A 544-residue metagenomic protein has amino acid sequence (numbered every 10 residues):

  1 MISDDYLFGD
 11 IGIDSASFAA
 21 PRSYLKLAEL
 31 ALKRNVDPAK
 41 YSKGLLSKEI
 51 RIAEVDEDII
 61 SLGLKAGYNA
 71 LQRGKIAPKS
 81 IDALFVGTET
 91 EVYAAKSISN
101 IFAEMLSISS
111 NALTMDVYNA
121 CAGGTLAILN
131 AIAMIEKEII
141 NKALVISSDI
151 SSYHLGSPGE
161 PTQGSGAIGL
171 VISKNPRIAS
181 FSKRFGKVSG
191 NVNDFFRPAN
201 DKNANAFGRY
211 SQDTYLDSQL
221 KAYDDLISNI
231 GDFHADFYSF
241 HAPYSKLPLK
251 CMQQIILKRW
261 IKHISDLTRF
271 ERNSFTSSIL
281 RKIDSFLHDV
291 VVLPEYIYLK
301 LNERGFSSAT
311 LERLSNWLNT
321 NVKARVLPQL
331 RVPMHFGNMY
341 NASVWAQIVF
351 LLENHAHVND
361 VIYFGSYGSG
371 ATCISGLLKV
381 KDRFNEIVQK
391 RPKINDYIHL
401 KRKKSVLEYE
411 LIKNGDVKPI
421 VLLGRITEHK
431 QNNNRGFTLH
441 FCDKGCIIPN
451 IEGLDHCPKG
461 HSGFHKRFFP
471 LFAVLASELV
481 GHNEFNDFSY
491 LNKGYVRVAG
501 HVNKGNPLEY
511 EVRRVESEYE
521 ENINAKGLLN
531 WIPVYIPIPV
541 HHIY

Functional and structural regions predicted by a protein language model:
M1-D56, S157-N229, I264-L267, R272 (+2 more regions): Condensing-enzyme catalytic core mediating Claisen C-C bond formation in acyl metabolism
D14, A112-L126, G156-E160, A204-S211 (+4 more regions): Cysteine-centered functional microenvironments
D37, I59-K75, I98, T214-I230 (+3 more regions): Short, well-ordered amphipathic alpha-helical segments that serve as non-catalytic structural scaffolds within diverse
D37-S61, E89-A143, S148, K258-S343: Conserved catalytic cysteine-centered active-site region of acyl-thioester-dependent Claisen-condensing enzymes
A66-D82, L220-D236, Q253-K258, K262 (+4 more regions): Phosphate/pyrophosphate-binding loops at sites that engage ATP/ADP/AMP, CoA/4′-phosphopantetheine, polyphosphate
R281-W317, A342-I348, G365, K379-R425 (+1 more regions): Non-catalytic terminal extensions of PLP-dependent enzymes
G424-L471: Cys/His-rich short segments
F468-N524: Long, charge-rich boundary regions
